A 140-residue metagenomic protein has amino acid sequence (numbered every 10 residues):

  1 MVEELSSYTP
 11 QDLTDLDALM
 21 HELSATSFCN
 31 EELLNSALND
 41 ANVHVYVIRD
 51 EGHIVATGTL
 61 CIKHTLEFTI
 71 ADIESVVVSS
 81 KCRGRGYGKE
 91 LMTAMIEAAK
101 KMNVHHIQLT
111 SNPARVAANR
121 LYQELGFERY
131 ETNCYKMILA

Functional and structural regions predicted by a protein language model:
M1-L16: A short beta-loop-alpha structural element at the N-terminal edge of CoA-dependent acyl/N-acetyltransferase catalytic
A25-V47: Active-site rim helix/loop that mediates acceptor-substrate recognition in acyltransferases
V47, H53-I62, D72, V77: Conserved beta-strand in the GNAT
K63-I73, R83, Y130-E131: A conserved beta-turn-beta hairpin within the catalytic core of GNAT-like acetyltransferases that forms part
S79-K81, R85, P113-A114: Active-site acidic-Proline motif in GNAT/NAT acetyltransferases
C82, G86-A94: Conserved acetyl-CoA pyrophosphate-binding loop and the N-cap/start of the following alpha-helix in GNAT-like
K89, H105, P113-E131, K136-M137: Conserved active-site alpha-helix within GNAT-family acetyltransferase domains
M92, A99-S111: Conserved GNAT acetyl-CoA-binding A-motif
